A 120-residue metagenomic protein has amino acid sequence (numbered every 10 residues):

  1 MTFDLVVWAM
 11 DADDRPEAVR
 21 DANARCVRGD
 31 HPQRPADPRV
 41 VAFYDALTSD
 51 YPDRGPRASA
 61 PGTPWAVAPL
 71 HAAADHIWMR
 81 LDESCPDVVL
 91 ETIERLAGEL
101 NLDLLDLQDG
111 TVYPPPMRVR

Functional and structural regions predicted by a protein language model:
M1-R120: Acidic (Asp/Glu-rich) sequence patches and key acidic residues that form negatively charged surfaces used
